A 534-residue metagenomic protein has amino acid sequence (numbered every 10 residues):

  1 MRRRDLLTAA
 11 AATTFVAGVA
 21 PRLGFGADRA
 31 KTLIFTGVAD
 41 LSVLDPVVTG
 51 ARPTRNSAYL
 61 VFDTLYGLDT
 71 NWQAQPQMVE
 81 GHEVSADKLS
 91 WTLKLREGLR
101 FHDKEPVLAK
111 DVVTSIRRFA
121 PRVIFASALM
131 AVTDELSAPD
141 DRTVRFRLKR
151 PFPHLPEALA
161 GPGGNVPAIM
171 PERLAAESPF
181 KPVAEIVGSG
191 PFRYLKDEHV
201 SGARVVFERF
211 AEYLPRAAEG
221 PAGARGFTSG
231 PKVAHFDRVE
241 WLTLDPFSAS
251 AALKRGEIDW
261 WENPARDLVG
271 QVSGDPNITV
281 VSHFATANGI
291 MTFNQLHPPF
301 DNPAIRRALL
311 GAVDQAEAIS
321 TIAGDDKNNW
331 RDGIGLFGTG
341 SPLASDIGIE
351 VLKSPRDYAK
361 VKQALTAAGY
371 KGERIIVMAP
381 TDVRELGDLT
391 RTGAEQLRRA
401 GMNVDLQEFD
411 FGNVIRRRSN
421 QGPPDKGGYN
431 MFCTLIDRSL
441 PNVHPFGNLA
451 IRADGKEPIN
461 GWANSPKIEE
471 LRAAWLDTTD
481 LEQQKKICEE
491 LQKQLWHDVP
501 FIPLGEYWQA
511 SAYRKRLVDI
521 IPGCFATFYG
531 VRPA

Functional and structural regions predicted by a protein language model:
T36-A86, R117, V187: N-terminal lobe/hinge region of extracytoplasmic solute-binding protein
E80-F125, P139, R145-R147, A252 (+1 more regions): Aromatic- and charge-enriched surface segment that lines or borders ligand/interaction sites
K94, A128-V200: Surface-exposed binding/hinge segments that line and control ligand-binding clefts or catalytic entry sites
S201-A203, P246, P264, K362-R438 (+2 more regions): Ligand/substrate-recognition segments at binding pockets and active sites
Y213-Q271, N403: Ligand-site clamp/hinge motif
L296, F300-S341, D388-L389, L495-P503: Periplasmic-binding protein-like
V313, N328-A367, V383-D388: Structural transition elements
S354, D405-R416, H444-K515, A534: Extracytoplasmic/peripheral linker and loop segments enriched in polar/acidic and small residues with frequent Thr/Pro
